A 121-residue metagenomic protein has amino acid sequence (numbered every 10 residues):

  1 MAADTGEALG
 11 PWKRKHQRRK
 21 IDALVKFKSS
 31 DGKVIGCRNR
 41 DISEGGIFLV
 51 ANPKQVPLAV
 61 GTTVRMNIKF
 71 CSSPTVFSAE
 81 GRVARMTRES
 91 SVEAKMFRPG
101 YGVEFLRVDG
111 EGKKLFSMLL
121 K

Functional and structural regions predicted by a protein language model:
M1-P53, S117-K121: N-terminal helix initiation/capping motif
I21, I35, V64, F77-A79 (+1 more regions): Hydrophobic core residues within well-ordered beta-strands of beta-rich domains
A23-K28, V60-F77: Short conserved beta-strand and strand-loop elements enriched in small hydrophobics with frequent Asp/Gly
F27, D41, V83-R85, R107: A residue-level detector for short acidic-glycine micro-motifs
G36-R38, A79-M86: Short beta-strand-centered aromatic/proline hotspots
F48-A51, T87-E104: Short, solvent-exposed secondary-structure boundary/capping segments
K95, G112-L119: Short, charged, solvent-exposed linker or helix-capping segments at domain edges/interfaces that act as flexible hinges
